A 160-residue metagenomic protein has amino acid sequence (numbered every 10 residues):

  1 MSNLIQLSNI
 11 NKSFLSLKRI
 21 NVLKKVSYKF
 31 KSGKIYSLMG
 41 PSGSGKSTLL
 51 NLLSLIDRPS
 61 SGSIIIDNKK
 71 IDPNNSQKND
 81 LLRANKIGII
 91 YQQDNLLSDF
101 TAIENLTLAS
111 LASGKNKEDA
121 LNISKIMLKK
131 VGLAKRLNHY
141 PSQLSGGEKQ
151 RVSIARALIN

Functional and structural regions predicted by a protein language model:
N3-N160: ABC family nucleotide-binding domain
